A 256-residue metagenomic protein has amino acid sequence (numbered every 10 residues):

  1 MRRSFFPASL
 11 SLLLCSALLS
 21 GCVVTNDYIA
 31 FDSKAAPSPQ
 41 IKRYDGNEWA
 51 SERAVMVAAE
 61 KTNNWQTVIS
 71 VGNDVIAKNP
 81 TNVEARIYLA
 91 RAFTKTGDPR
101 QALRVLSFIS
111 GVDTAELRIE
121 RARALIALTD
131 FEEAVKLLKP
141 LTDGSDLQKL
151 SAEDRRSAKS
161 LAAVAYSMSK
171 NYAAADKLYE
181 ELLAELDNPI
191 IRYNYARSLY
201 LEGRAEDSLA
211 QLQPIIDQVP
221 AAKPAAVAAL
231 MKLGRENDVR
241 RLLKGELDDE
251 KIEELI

Functional and structural regions predicted by a protein language model:
L19-E84, K95, R104: N-terminal leader/linker segments that initiate helical-solenoid repeat arrays
F31, D217, A222-I256: Terminal, low-structured helical/coil segments at or just beyond the last alpha-helical repeat
G46, P80, V112-T114, D146 (+4 more regions): Short coil turns that delineate tetratricopeptide repeat
K61, K95-T96, A127-L128, V164 (+3 more regions): Register position in tetratricopeptide repeats
A85, L117, S151, A158 (+2 more regions): TPR alpha-solenoid repeat register
Y88, E120, D154, S160-L161 (+2 more regions): Canonical tetratricopeptide repeat
